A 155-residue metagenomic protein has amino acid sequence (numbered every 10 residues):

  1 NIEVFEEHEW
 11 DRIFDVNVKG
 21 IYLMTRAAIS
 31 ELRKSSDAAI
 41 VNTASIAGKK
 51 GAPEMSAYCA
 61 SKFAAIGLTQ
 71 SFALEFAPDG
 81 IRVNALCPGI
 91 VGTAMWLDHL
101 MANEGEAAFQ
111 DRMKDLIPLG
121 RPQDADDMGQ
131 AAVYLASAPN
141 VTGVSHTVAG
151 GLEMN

Functional and structural regions predicted by a protein language model:
N1-I2, E9-D11, M113: Substrate-binding pocket helix/loop in short-chain dehydrogenase/reductase
I2-E3, K50-S56, G120: Active-site loop immediately N-terminal to the catalytic Tyr-X3-Lys motif of short-chain dehydrogenase/reductase
T25, S61, T69: Active-site helix of classical SDR
S30, L74-P78: Alpha-helical segment proximal to the catalytic Tyr-Lys
S45: Residue(s) in the substrate-gating loop at a strand-loop-helix junction that position the organic substrate next
P78, I90-L116: A glycine/serine/threonine-rich, flexible loop-to-helix segment that serves as the NAD(P) cofactor-binding "lid"
R121-V148, E153: C-terminal substrate-recognition "lid" of short-chain dehydrogenase/reductases
